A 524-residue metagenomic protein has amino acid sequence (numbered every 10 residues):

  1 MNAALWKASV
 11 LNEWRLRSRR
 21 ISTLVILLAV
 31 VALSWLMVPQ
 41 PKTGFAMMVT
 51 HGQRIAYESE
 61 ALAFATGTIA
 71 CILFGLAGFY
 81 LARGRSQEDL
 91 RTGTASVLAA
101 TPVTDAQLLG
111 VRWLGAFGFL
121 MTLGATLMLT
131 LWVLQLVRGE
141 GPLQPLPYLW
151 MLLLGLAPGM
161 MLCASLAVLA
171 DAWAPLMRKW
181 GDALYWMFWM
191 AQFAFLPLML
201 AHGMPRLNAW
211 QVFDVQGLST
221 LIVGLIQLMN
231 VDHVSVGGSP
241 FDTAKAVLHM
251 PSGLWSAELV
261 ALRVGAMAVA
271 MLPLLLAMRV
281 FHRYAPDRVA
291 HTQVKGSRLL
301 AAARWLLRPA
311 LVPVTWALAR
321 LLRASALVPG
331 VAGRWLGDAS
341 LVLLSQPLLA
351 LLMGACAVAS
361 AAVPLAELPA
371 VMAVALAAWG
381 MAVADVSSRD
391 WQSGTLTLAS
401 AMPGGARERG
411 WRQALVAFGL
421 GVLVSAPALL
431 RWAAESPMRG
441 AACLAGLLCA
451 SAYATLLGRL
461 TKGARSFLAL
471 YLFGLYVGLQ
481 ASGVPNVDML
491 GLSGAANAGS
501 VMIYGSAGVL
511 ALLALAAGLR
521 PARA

Functional and structural regions predicted by a protein language model:
M1-D89, P240, P251-D390, K462 (+2 more regions): Hydrophobic alpha-helical transmembrane segments
M1-R17, S86-L98, C163-W210, R439-L444 (+1 more regions): Cytoplasmic juxtamembrane interface segments
A8-S22, S59-T68, R91-A106, T126-Q135 (+6 more regions): Hydrophobic alpha-helical transmembrane segments
V10, A82-T122, A384-G421, A426: Helix-loop-helix units of permease transmembrane domains in multi-pass membrane transporters, especially ABC
T23-L27, L149-A157, W180-A183, V260 (+5 more regions): Hydrophobic alpha-helical transmembrane segments
S34-K42, A46, Q53-L73, G110-K179 (+5 more regions): Secretory targeting signals
T43-I55, R178, D182-L272, V280 (+1 more regions): Terminal transmembrane helical anchor/hairpin motif
Q87-A106, A174-A183, R279-S297: Cytoplasmic juxtamembrane regions at transmembrane-helix boundaries
